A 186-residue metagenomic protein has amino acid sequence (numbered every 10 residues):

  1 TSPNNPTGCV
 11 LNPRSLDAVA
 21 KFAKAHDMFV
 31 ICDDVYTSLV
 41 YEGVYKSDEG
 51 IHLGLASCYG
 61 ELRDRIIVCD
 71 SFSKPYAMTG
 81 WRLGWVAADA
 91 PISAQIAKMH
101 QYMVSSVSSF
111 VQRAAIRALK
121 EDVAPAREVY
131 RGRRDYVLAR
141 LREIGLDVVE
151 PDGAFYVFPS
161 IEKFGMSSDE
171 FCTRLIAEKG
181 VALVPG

Functional and structural regions predicted by a protein language model:
T1-G186: PLP-dependent class I/II
